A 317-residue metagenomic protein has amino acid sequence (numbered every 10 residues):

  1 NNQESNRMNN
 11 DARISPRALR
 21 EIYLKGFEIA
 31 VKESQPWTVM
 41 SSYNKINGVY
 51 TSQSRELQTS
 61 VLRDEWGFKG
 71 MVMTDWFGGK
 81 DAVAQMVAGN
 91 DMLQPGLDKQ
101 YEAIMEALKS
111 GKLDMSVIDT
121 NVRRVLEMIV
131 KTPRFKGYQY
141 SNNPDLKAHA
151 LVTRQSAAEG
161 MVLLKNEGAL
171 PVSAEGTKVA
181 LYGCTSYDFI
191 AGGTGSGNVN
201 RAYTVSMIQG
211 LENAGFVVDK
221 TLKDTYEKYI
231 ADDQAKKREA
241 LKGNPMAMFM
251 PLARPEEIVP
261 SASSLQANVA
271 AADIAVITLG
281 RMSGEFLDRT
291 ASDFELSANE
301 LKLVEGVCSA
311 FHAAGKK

Functional and structural regions predicted by a protein language model:
N1-K317: Glycoside hydrolase catalytic-domain context in secreted enzymes
